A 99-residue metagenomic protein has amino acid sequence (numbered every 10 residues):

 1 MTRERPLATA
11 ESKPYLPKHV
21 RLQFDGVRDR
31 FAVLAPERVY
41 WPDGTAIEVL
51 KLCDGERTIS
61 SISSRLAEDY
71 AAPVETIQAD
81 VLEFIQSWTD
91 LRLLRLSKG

Functional and structural regions predicted by a protein language model:
M1-I47, K51, S97-K98: Acidic, low-complexity/disordered tracts enriched in E/D and polar residues
A35-G99: Long, charge-rich, low-complexity alpha-helical segments
